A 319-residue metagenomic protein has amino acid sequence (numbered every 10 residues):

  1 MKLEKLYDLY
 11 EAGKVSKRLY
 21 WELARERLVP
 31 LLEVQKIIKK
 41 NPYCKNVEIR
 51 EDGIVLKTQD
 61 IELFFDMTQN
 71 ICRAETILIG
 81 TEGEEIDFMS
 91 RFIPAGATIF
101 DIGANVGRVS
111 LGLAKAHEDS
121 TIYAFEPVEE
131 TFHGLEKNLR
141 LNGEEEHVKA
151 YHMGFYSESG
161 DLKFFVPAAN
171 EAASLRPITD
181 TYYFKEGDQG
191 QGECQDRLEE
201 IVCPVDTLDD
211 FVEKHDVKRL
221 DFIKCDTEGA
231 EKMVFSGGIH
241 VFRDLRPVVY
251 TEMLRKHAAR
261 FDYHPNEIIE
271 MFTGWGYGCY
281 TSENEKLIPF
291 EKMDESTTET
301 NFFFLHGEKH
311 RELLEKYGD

Functional and structural regions predicted by a protein language model:
M1-V128, H133-H147, Q191-R197, H215-V217 (+2 more regions): S-adenosyl-L-methionine
D52-G53, H117-A124, T207-D319: Conserved acidic-Pro-Pro-aromatic motif
Q69, A104-V106, E129, F155-S157 (+2 more regions): Short, glycine/acidic-enriched loop or turn micro-motifs at the edges of active sites
I77-T98, I178-L245, H257-R260: Short internal loop-to-helix segment that lines adenine-nucleotide cofactor pockets
L113, L135, F164, V234-G238: Hydrophobic packing residues within well-ordered alpha-helices of enzyme cores
T131, E171, A230-V234: Short phosphate-engaging motifs
E136-D206: S-adenosyl-L-methionine
